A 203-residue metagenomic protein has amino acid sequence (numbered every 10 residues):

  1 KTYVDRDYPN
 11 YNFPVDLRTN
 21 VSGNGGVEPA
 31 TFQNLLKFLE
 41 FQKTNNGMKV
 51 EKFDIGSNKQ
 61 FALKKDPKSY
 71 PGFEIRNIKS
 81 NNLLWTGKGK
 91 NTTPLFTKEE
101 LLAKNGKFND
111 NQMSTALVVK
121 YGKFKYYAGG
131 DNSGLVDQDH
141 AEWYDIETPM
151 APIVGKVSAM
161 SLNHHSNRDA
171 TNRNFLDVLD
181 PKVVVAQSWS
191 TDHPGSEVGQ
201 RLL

Functional and structural regions predicted by a protein language model:
T2-S22, A103, F108-Q112, S133-L203: Cap/insert and terminal regions of metallo-dependent hydrolase folds
T2-V136: Flexible, acidic/histidine-containing loops and adjacent segments that form or flank the divalent-metal
